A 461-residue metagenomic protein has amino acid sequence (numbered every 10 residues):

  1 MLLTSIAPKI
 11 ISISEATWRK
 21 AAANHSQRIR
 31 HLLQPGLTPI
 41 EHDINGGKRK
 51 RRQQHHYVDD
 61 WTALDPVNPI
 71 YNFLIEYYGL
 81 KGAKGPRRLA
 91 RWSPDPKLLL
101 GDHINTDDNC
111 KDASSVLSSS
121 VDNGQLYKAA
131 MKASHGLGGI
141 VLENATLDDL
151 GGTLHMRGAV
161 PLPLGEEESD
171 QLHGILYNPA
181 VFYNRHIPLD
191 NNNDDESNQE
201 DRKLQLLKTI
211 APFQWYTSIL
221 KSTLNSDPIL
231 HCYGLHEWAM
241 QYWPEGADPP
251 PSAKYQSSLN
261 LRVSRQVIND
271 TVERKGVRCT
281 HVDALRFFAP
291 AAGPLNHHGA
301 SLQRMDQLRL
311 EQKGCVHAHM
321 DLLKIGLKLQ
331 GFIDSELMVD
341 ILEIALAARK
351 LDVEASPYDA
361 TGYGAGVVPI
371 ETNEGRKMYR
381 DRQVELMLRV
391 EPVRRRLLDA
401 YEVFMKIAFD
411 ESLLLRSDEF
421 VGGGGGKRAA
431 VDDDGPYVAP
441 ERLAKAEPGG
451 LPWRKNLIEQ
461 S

Functional and structural regions predicted by a protein language model:
L2-I219, Y363-G426, D432-R454: Active-site acidic/histidine clusters and adjacent loop/turn architecture that either coordinate catalytic ions
V67, L302, L308, Q312: Basic, amphipathic alpha-helical/coil surface patches used to engage anionic, phosphate-bearing ligands and membranes
N178-M305: A contiguous catalytic/ligand-binding core that recognizes phosphate-bearing ligands
T223-L230, P294, L329-I333, A348-A355 (+5 more regions): Short secondary-structure junctions and interdomain/linker hinges
V272-L285, V353-I370: Charged/polar, low-hydrophobicity segments characteristic of intrinsically disordered regions and flexible loops
N296, E311, C315-A318: Interaction/scaffold regions that mediate signaling and macromolecular assembly across diverse proteins
A318-G364: Long, charge-rich alpha-helical interaction segments
